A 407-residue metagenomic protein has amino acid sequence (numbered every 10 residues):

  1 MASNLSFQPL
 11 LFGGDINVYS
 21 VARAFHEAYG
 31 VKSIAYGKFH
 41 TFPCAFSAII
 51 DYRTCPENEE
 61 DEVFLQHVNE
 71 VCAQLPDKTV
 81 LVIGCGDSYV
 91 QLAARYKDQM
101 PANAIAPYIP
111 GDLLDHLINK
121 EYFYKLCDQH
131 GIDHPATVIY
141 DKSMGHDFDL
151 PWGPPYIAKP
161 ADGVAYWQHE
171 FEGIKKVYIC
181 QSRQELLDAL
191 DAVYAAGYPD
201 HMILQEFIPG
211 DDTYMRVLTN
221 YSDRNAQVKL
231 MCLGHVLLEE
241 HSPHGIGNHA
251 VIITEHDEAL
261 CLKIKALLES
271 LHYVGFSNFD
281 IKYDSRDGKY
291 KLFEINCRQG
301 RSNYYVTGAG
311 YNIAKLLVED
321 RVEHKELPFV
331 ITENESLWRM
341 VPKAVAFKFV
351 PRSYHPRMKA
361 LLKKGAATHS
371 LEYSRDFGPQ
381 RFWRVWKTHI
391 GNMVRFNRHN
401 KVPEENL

Functional and structural regions predicted by a protein language model:
M1-I109, S143-F148, H389-N400: ATP-binding N-terminal substructure of ATP-dependent carboxylate-amine bond-forming enzymes
H116-M202, R224-N225: Active-site nucleotide/adenylate-binding loops and adjacent lid/helix of ATP-dependent enzymes
C180-E240, E255-L262, Y283, Y290-K291: Phosphate-binding site of ATP-dependent enzymes
I203, F276-N278, L327-T332: Flexible, glycine/charged-enriched surface loops at secondary-structure junctions
L237-H249, N296-G310: Glycine-rich phosphate/pyrophosphate-binding beta-alpha loops
L268-Y304: Conserved metal-phosphate-binding beta-hairpin within the catalytic cores of diverse ATP-dependent phosphoryl-transfer
E319-L407: Peripheral (often C-terminal) accessory segments that flank ATP-dependent C-N-forming ligase machineries
